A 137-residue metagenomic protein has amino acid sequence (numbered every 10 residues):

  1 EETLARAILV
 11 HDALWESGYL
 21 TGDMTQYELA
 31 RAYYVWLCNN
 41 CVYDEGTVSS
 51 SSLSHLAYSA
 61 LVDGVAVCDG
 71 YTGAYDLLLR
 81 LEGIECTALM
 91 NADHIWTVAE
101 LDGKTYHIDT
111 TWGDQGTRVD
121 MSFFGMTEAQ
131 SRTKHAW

Functional and structural regions predicted by a protein language model:
E2-A60: Secondary-structure boundary elements
D23, G46, G64, F124-A129: Surface-exposed loop/turn and secondary-structure junction residues enriched for glycine/proline
C38-C41, C68, C86: Generic recognition of cysteine residues
A60, G64-V67, Y71: Secondary-structure capping and boundary motifs in well-ordered enzyme cores
G70-T133: Hydrophobic/aromatic-rich core segments of domains that either
A136-W137: Charged, amphipathic alpha-helical linkers/stalks
